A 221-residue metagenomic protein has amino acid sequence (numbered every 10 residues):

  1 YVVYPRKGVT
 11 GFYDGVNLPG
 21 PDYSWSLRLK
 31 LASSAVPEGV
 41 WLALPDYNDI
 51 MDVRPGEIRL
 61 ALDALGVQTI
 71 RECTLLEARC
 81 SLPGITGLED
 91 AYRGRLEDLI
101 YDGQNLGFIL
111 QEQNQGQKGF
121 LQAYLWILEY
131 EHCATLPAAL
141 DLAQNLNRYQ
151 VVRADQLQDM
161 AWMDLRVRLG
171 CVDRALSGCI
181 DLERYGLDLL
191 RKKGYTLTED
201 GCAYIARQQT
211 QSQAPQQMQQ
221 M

Functional and structural regions predicted by a protein language model:
Y1-S24, P45-G178: Mixed-charge (acidic/basic) macromolecular-recognition segments
P21-Y23, L27-S34, D159-Q211: C-terminal structured interaction module
K30, A43, L76-E77, Y204: Residues in well-ordered beta-strands of folded domains
V36-V40: Short, glycine-biased loop/turn motifs at secondary-structure junctions and in low-complexity Ser/Thr/Pro-rich termini
W41-P45, Q208: Short amphipathic beta-strand/extended segments with alternating polar/hydrophobic composition
D181, Q213-M221: Non-Sec secretion/translocation targeting segments of pathogen effectors
